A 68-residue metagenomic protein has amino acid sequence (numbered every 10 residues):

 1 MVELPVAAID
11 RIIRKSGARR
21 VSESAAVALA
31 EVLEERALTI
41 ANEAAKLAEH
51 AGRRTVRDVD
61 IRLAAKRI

Functional and structural regions predicted by a protein language model:
M1-I68: Terminal helix-to-tail segments of small alpha-helical proteins
